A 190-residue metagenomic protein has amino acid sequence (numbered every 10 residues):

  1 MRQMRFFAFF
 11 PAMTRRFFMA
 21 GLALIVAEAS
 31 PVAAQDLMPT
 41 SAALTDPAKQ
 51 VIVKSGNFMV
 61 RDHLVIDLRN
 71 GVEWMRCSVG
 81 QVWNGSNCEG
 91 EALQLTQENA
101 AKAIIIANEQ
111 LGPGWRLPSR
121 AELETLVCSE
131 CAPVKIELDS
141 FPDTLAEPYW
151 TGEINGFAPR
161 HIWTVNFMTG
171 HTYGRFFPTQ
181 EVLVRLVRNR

Functional and structural regions predicted by a protein language model:
R2, F6, F18, S30-R116 (+1 more regions): Glycine-aromatic-enriched surface loops/turns that form tight recognition elements
A12, R16-E28: Bacterial N-terminal signal peptides
